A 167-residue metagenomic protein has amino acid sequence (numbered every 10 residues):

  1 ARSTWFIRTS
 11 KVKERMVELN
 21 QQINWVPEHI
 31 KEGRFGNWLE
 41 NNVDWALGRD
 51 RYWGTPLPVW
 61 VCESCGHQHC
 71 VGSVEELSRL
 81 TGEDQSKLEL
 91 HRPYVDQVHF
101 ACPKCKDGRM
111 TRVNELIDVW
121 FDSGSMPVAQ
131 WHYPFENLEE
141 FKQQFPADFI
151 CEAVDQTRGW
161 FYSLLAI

Functional and structural regions predicted by a protein language model:
A1-I167: Structured secondary-structure scaffolds
